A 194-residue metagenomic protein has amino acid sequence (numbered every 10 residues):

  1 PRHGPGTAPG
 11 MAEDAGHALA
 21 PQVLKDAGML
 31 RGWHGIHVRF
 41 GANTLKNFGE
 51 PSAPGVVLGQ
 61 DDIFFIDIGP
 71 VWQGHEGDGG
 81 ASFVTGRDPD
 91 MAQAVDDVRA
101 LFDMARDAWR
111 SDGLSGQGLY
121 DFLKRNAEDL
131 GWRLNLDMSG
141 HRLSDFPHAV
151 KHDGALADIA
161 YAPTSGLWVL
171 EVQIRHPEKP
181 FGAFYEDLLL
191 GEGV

Functional and structural regions predicted by a protein language model:
P1-V194: Active-site neighborhoods and metal-handling regions in enzymes and metal-associated proteins
